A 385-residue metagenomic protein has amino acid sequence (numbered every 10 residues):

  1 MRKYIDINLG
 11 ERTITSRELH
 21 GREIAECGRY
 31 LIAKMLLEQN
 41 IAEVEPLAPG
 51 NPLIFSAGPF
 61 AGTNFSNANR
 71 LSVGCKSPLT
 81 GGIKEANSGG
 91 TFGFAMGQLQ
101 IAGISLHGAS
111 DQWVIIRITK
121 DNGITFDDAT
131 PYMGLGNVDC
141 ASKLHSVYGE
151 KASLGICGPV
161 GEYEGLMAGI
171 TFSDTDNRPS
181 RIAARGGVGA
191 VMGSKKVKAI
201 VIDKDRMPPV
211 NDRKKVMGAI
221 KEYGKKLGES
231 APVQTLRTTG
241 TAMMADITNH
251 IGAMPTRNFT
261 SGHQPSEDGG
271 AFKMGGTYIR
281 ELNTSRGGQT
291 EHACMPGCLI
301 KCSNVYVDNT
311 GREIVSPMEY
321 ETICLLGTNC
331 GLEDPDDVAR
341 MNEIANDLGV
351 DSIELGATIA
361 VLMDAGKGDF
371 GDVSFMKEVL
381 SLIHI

Functional and structural regions predicted by a protein language model:
M1-N87, T91-L382: Intrinsically disordered, low-complexity segments enriched in small residues
